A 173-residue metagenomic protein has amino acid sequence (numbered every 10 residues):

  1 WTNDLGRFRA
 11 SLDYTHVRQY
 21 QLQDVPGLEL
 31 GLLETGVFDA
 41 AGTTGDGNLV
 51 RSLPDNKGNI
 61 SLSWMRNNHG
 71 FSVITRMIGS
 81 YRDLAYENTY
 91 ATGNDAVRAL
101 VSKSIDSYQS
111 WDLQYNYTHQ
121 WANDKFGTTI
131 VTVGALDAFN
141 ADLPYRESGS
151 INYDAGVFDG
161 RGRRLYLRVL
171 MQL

Functional and structural regions predicted by a protein language model:
W1, L12, I60-W64, V73 (+3 more regions): Residues on the lipid-exposed face of transmembrane beta-strands in outer-membrane beta-barrel proteins
W1-E87: Gram-negative outer-membrane beta-barrel transporters
G6-F8, R98-I105, F126-G134: Glycine-rich, flexible loop segments associated with nucleotide phosphate handling
T35, A40-N48, Y90, V97-K103 (+1 more regions): Extracellular loop and loop/strand-boundary signature of outer-membrane beta-barrel proteins
D46, G70-D112, N116, A122: Extracytoplasmic gating/loop element in the C-terminal half of outer-membrane beta-barrel translocons and assembly
P54-G58, S107-W111, G127, R161-L165: Residues that define the transmembrane beta-barrel architecture of outer-membrane proteins
T75-T92, T118-L173: C-terminal beta-signal and adjacent terminal beta-strands/loops of Gram-negative outer-membrane beta-barrel proteins
